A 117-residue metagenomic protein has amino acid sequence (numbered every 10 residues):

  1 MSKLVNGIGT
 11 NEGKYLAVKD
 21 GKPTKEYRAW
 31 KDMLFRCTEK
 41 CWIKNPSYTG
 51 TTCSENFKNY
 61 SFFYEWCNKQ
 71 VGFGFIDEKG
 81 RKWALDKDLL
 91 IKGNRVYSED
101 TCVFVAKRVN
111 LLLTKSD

Functional and structural regions predicted by a protein language model:
M1-P23: Arg/Lys-rich, low-complexity, intrinsically disordered N-terminal tails that contact nucleic acids
K19-K22, E26-T38, N45-D117: Short, cationic Gly/His-enriched loop motifs
